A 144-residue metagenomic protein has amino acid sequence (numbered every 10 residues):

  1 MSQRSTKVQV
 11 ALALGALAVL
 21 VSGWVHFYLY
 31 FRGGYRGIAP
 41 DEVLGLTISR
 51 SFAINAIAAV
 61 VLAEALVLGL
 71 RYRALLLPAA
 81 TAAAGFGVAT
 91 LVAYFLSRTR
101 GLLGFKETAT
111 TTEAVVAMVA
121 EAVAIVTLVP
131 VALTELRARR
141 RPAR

Functional and structural regions predicted by a protein language model:
M1-R144: Membrane-interface extramembranous regions
